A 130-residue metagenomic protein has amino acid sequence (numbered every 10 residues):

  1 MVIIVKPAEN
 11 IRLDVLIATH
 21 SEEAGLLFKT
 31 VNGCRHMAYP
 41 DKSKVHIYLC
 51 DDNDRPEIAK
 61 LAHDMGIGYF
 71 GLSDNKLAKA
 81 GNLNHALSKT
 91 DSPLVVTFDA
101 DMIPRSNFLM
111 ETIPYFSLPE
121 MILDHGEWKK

Functional and structural regions predicted by a protein language model:
M1-K130: Internal catalytic domains of large membrane-associated glycosyltransferases
